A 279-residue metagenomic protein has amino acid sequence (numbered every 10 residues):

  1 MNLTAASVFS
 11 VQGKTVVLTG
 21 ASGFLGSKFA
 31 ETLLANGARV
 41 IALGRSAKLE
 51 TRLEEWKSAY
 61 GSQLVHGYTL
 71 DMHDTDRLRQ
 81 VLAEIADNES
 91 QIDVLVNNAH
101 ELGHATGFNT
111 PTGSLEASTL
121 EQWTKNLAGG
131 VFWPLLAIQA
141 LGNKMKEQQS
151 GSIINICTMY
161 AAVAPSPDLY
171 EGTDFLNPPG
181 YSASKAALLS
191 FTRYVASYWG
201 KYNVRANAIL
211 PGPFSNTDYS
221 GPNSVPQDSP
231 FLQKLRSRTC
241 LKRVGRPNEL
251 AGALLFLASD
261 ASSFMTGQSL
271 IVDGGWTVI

Functional and structural regions predicted by a protein language model:
N2-S7, L255, T266-I279: Short C-terminal tail/terminal secondary-structure segment of NAD(P)H-dependent dehydrogenase/reductase domains
T15, S22-G23: Conserved glycine-rich cofactor-binding loop
N36-L53: Conserved glycine-rich Rossmann-like NAD(P)H-binding loop of the short-chain dehydrogenase/reductase
D93, G113-L136, S150, I154 (+3 more regions): Catalytic Tyr-X3-Lys loop
N98-P111, G275: Conserved NAD(P)H cofactor-binding loop of Rossmann-fold oxidoreductase domains
T106-T124, P167, N177, S220 (+2 more regions): Substrate-binding pocket helix/loop in short-chain dehydrogenase/reductase
E116-L120, I154-A187, T192-K201, P213-S215: Catalytic loop of short-chain dehydrogenase/reductase
G200-R205, M265-G267: Short, small/polar-rich loop/turn modules that mediate ligand/substrate recognition or access, typified
